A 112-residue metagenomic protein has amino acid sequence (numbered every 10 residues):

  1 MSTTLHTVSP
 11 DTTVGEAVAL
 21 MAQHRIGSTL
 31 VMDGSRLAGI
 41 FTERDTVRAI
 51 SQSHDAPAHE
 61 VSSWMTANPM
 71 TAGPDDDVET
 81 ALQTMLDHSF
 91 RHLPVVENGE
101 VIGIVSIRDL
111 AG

Functional and structural regions predicted by a protein language model:
M1-L5, H59-P69: Bateman (tandem CBS) regulatory domains
H6, G15, V47-R48, M70 (+1 more regions): Nucleotide phosphate-binding site architecture
T7-R25, M32, A72-S89, V96: The conserved cystathionine-beta-synthase
T12, F41, H59, D76 (+1 more regions): Short beta-to-alpha loop/turn elements within the nucleotide-binding domains of ABC transporters
L20, A49-I50, W64: Amphipathic alpha-helical segments that mediate coupling or scaffolding at interfaces
M21-H24, T29-D45, M85, L93-R108: A glycine-centered beta-loop-beta connector
V47-E60, L110-G112: A short, polar/charged loop-to-alpha-helix boundary motif
